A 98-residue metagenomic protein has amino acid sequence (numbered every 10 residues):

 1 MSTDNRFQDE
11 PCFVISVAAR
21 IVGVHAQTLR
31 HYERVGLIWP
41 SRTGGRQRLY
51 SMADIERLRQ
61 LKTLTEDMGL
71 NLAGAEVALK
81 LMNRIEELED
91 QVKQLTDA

Functional and structural regions predicted by a protein language model:
S2-P11, R20, R34, W39-P40 (+2 more regions): Arg/Lys-rich, alpha-helical DNA-contact motif
S16, R30: Residues within the helices of the helix-turn-helix
H25-T28: Short coil turns linking two alpha-helices in DNA-binding domains
